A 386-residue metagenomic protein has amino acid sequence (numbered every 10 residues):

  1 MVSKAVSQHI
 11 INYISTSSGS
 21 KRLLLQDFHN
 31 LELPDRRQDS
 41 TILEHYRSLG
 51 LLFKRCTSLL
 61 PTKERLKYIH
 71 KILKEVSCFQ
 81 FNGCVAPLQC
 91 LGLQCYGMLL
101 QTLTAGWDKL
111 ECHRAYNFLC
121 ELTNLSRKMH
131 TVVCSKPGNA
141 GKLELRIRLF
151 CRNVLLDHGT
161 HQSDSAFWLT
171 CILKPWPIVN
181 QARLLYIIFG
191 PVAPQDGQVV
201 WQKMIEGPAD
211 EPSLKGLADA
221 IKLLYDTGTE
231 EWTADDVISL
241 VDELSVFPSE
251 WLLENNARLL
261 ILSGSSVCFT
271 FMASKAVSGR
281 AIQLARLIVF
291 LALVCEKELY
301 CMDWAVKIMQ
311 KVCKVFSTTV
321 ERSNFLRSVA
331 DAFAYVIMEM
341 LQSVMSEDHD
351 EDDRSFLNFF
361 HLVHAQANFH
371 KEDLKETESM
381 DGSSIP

Functional and structural regions predicted by a protein language model:
M1-I10, S20: Short hydrophobic alpha-helical "box" of cullin-RING ligase substrate receptors that recruits the CRL scaffold
S15-P386: Substrate-receptor adaptors of ubiquitin E3 ligases
